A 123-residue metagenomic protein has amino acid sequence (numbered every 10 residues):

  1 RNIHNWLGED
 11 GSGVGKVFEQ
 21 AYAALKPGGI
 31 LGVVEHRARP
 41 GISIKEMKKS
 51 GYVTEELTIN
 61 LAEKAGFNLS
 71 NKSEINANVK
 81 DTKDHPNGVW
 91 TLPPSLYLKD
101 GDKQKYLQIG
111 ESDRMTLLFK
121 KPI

Functional and structural regions predicted by a protein language model:
R1-G15: A short SAM/SAH-binding and catalytic strip from SAM-dependent methyltransferases
N2-I3, H36-P40, I75-A77: Short "lid" loop at the C-terminus of a central beta-strand within the Rossmann-like core of SAM-dependent
G8-S12, H36, S43-E46, D81-K83: Short, solvent-exposed loop/turn and secondary-structure capping segments
G11-P27: A short glycine-rich, Lys/Arg-flanked "PGG" loop and its adjoining helix->strand segment in the class I
G28-H36: Conserved beta-strand signature within the Rossmann-like core of class I S-adenosyl-L-methionine
I44-K72: Conserved Class I S-adenosyl-L-methionine
A65, D102-I123: C-terminal lobe and adjacent flexible extensions of AdoMet/dcAdoMet transferase-like proteins
K72-S95: Conserved catalytic loop of SAM-dependent methyltransferase domains
